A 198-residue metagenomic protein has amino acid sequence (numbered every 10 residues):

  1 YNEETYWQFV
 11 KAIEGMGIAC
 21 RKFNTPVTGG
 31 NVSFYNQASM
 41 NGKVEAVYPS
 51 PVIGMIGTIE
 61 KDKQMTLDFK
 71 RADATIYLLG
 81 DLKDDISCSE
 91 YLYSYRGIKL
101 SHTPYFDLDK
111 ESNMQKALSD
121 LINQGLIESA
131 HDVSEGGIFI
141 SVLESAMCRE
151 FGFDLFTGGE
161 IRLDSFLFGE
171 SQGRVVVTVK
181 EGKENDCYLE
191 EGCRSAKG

Functional and structural regions predicted by a protein language model:
Y1, T5-I13, M55-K63: A contiguous loop/helix-start segment that scaffolds small-molecule binding in enzyme catalytic cores
T5-A19, F23-T28, V32-P51, L100-T103 (+2 more regions): Glycine-/charge-enriched secondary-structure boundary and capping motifs
N41-S50, E60-D81: Acidic/histidine-enriched ion/cofactor-binding microenvironments in catalytic or ligand-binding pockets
G57-E60, G80-D85, E135-G137: Glycine-rich beta-alpha junction loops
D68, D107, H131: Glycine- and other small-residue-rich loops at beta-strand/loop junctions that grip anionic moieties
F69-K99: Short, acidic (Asp/Glu-rich) active-site segment that either coordinates a divalent metal cofactor
F106-N113: C-terminal transmembrane module of polytopic alpha-helical membrane proteins
